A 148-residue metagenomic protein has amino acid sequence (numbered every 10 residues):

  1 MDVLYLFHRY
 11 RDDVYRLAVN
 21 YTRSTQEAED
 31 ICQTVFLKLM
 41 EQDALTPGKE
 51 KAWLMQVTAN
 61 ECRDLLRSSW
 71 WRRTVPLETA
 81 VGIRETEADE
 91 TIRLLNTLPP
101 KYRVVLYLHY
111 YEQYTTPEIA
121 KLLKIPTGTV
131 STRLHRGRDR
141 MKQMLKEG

Functional and structural regions predicted by a protein language model:
M1-Y15, N20, Q26-E29, L45 (+2 more regions): A short, charge-rich alpha-helical start-of-domain segment used by transcription regulators
Y10, I31, R133-R136: Residues within the DNA-recognition helix of helix-turn-helix
Y15, F36, P99, R103 (+1 more regions): C-terminal flanking helix
R16, D30-L37, E41, G48-N60: Structural recognition of an alpha-helix C-terminal capping motif at a helix-to-coil junction
K49-K51, A59-L77, R136: Arg/Lys-rich amphipathic alpha helix in sigma70-family domain 2
R63, L123-G148: DNA-recognition helix of helix-turn-helix
D64, W71-L95, T115: Internal acidic/polar
V105-H109: A short pre-motif secondary-structure segment
